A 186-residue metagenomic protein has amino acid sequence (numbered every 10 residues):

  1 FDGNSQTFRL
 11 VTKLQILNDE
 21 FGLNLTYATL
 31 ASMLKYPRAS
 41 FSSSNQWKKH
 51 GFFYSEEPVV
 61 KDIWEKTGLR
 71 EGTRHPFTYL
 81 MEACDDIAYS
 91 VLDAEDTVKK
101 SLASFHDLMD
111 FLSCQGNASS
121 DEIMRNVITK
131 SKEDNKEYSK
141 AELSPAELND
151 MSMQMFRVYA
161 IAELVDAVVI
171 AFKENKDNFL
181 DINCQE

Functional and structural regions predicted by a protein language model:
F1-F156, V165: Sequence-structural signature of the catalytic-core scaffold of metal-dependent phosphohydrolases that act on
Q15-N18, F172, K176: Conserved NTP-handling cores and scaffolds of large molecular machines
Q154-N175: Glycine-rich, Lys/Arg-enriched anion-binding loops that position phosphate/diphosphate groups for phosphoryl
K173-E186: Substrate-recognition/cap regions that form aromatic- and gly/pro-loop-enriched pockets for small-molecule ligands
